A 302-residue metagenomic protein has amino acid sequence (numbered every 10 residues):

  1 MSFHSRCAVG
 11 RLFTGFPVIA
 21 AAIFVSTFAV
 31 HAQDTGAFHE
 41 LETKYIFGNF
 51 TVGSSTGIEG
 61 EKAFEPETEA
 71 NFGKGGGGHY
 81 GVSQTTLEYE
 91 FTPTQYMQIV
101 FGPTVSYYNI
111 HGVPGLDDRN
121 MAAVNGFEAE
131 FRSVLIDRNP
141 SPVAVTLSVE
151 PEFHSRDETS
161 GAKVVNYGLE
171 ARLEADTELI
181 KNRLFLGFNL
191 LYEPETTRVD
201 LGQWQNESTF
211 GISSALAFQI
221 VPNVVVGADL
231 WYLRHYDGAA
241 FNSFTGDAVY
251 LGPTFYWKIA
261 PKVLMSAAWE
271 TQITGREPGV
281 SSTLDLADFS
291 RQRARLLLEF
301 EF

Functional and structural regions predicted by a protein language model:
M1-E42: Cleavable N-terminal export/targeting peptides
A32-F302: Transmembrane beta-barrel domains of Gram-negative outer membranes and organellar outer membranes
